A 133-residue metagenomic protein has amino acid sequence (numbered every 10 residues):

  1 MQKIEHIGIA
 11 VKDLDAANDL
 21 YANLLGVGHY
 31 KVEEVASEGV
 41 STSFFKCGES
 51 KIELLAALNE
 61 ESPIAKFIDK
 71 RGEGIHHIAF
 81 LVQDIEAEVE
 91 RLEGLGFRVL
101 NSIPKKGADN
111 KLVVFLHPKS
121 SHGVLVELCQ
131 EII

Functional and structural regions predicted by a protein language model:
M1-E38, C47, S62: Long, hydrophobic N-terminal alpha-helical segment
I4, N18-Y21, F45, I52-L55 (+4 more regions): Short, structured motif recognition centered on aromatic/hydrophobic residues
I4-K12, S43-K46, K66-R91, V114: Vicinal oxygen chelate
A17-L20, E88-L92: Hydrophobic side chains in well-ordered alpha-helices
E33, S43-K46, F80, V89-I133: Vicinal oxygen chelate
E49-I52, N59-E61, I85: Short, charged/polar surface micro-motifs in flexible loops or helix N-caps
A57-L58, F67: DNA polymerase sliding clamps and clamp-related checkpoint/processivity subunits
E61-S62, G107: Serine-centered coil/turn micro-motif
